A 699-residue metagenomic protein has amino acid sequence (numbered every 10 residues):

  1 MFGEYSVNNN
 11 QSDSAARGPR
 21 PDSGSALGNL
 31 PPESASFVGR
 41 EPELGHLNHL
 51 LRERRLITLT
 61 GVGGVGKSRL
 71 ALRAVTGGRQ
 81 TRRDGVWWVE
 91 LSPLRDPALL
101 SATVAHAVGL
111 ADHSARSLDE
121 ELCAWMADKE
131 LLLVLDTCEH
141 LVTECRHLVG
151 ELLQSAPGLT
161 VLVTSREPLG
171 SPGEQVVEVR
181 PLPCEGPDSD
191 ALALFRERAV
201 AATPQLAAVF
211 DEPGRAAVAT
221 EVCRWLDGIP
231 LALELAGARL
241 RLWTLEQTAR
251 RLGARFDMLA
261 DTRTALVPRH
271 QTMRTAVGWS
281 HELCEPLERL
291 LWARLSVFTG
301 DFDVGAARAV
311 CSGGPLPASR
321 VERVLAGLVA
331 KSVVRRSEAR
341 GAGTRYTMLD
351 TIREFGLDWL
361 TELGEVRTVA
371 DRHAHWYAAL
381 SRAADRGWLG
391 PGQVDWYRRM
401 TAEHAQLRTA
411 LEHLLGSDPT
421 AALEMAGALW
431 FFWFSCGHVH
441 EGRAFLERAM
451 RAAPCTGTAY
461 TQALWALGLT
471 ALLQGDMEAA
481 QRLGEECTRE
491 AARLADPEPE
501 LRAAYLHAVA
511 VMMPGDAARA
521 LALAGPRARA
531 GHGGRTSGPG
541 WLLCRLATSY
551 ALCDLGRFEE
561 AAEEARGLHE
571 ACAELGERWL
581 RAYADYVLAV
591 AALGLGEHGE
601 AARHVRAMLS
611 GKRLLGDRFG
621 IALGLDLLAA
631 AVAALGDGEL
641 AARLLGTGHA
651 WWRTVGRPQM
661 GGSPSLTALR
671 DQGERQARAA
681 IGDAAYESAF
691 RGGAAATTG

Functional and structural regions predicted by a protein language model:
M1-S25, E639-G699: C-terminal non-catalytic interaction modules
M1-Y5, N10-E441, E447, F619 (+4 more regions): Aliphatic-rich helical/repeat scaffold segments used for oligomerization and domain docking
W225, W396, E403, L415-G416 (+11 more regions): Alpha-helix C-terminal capping/termination sites
G327, Q462, A522-P526, H532-G534 (+8 more regions): Glycan-recognition and catalytic cores of secretory/periplasmic carbohydrate-active enzymes
A384-R399, L615-R618, T654-G673: Acidic, Ser/Thr-rich low-complexity linear motifs
G387, L423-G437, A459-M477, E498-D516 (+6 more regions): Tandem amphipathic alpha-helical repeat scaffolds
L407-A410, L429, G442, L446-A449 (+7 more regions): Tetratricopeptide repeat
G416-S417, A453-T456, E490-P497, R529-G538 (+5 more regions): Short coil/turn linkers that connect adjacent helices within long alpha-helical scaffolds, especially alpha-solenoid
